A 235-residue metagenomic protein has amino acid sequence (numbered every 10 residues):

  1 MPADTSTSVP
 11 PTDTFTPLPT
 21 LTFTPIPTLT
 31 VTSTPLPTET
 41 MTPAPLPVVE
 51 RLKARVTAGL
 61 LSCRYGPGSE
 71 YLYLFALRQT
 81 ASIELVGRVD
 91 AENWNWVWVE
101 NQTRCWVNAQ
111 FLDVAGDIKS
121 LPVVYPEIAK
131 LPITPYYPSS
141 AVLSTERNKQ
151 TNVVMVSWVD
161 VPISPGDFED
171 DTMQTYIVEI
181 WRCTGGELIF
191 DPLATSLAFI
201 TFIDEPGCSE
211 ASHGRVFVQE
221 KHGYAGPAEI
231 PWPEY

Functional and structural regions predicted by a protein language model:
D4-P43: Extracellular mucin-like PTS domains
L29, P35-A44, W98-Y137, V178-E179 (+4 more regions): Boundary regions of SH3-family modules and the immediately adjacent low-complexity/disordered segments in eukaryotic
L74-F111: SH3/SH3-like beta-barrel superfamily modules
T80, V156-V159, V178, D204 (+1 more regions): An aromatic-rich alpha-helical recognition segment common to small helix-rich domains
N152-D170: Conserved aromatic anchor
S164-F190: Extracellular low-complexity, O-glycosylation-prone stalks/linkers
T201-G226: Beta-strand-rich modules
Y224-Y235: Edge beta-strands of extracellular beta-sandwich domains
